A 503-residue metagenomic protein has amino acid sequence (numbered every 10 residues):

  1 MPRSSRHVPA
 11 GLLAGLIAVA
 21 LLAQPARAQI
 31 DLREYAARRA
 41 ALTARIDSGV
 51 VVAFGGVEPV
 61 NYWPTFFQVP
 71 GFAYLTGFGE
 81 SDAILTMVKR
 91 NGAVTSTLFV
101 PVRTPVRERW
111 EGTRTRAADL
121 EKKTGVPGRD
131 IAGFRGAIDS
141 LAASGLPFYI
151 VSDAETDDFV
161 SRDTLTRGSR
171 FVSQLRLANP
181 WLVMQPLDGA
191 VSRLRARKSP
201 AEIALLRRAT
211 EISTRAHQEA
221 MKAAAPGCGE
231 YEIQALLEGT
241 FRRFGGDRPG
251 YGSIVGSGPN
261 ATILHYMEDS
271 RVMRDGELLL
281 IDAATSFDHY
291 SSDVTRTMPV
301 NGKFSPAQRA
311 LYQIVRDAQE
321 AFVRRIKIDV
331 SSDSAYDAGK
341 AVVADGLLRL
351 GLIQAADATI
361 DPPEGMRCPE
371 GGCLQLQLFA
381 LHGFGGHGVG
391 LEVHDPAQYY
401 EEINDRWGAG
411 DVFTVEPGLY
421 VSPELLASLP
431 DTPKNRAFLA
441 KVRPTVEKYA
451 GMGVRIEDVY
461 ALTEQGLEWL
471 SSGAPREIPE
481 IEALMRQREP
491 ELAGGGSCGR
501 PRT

Functional and structural regions predicted by a protein language model:
M1-L13: Bacterial N-terminal signal peptides that target proteins for export
P2-R3, A26-T503: Active-site neighborhoods and metal-handling regions in enzymes and metal-associated proteins
G11-A23: Bacterial N-terminal signal peptides
